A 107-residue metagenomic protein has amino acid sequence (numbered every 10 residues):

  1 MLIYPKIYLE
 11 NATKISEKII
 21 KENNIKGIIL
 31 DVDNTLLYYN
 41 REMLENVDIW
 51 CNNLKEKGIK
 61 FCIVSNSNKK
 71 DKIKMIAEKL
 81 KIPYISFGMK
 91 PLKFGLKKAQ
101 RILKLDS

Functional and structural regions predicted by a protein language model:
M1-L30: Non-catalytic pre-domain segments flanking phosphatase-related domains
I3-E10, S67-S107: Substrate-recognition "cap/lid" segment bordering the active-site pocket of phosphatases
I15, N46, G95-K98: Well-ordered alpha-helical segments embedded in enzymatic catalytic cores
I19, N53, K98-I102: A generic secondary-structure signal
I28-L30, T35-E42, V47-K74, M89: Substrate-recognition element of Asp-dependent hydrolases with the DxDx(T/V) motif
